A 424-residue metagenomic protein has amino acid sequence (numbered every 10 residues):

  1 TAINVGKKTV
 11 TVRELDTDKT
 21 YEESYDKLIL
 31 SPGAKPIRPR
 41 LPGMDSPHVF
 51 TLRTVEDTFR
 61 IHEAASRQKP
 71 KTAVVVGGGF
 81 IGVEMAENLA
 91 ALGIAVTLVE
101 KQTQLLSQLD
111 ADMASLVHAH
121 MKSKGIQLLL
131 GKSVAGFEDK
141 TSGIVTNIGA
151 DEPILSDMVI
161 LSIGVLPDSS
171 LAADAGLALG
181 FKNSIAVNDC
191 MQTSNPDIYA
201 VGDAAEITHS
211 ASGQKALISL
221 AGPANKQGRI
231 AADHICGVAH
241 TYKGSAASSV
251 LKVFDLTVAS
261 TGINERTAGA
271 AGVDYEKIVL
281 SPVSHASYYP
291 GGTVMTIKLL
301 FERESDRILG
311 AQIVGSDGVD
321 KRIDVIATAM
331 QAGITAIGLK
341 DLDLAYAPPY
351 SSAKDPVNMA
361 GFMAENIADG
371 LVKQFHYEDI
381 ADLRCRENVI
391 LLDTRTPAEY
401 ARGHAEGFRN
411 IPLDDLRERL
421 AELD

Functional and structural regions predicted by a protein language model:
T1-V12, D16, E23, A91-D189: A Rossmann-like FAD-binding core segment of flavoenzymes
I29, I160, A172, L391-D393: Hydrophobic beta-strand scaffold positions of dinucleotide-using enzymes
L30-L92, F181-K182, V187-D189, R409-R419: Glycine-rich dinucleotide-binding loop and its adjacent helix/turn
D45-K69, G143-N147, D151-D233, V325 (+1 more regions): FAD-site-proximal beta/loop scaffold in flavoenzymes
T72-A73, F80-E138, L220-A224, H240-R266: Rossmann-like dinucleotide-binding cores of NAD(P)H-dependent redox enzymes
A204-D317, S351-S352, P356-C385, V389: Mid-to-C-terminal Rossmann-like scaffold of FAD/NAD(P)H-dependent oxidoreductases
D317-A336: A short, polar/charged loop-to-alpha-helix boundary motif
D379-D424: Positively charged, proline/Ser/Thr-rich regional signature most characteristic of the Rhodanese/CDC25-like
